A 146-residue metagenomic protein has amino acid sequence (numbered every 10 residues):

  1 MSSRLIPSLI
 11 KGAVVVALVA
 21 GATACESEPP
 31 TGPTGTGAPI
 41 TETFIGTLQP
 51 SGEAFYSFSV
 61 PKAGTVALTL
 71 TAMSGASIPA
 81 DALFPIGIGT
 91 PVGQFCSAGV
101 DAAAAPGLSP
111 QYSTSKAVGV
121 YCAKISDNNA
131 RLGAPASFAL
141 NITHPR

Functional and structural regions predicted by a protein language model:
S2-V14: Bacterial N-terminal signal peptides that target proteins for export
V16-V19, T90: Processing junctions and N-termini across compartments
A20-A24: C-terminal motif of bacterial Sec signal peptides marking the signal peptidase cleavage site
S27-I40, Y56, F84-Q94, V120-R146: C-terminal edge strands of extracellular/lumenal beta-sandwich accessory domains
G37-S77, P85, C122: Non-catalytic, beta-strand-enriched accessory regions in extracellular/secretory proteins and membrane protein
G46, G99-P106: Short beta-strand segments within Ig-like beta-sandwich modules, predominantly Fibronectin type-III
V60-P61, S113-G119: Short, surface-exposed tryptophan/glycine-enriched loops that mediate extracellular molecular recognition
A103-K116: Beta-sandwich interaction modules
